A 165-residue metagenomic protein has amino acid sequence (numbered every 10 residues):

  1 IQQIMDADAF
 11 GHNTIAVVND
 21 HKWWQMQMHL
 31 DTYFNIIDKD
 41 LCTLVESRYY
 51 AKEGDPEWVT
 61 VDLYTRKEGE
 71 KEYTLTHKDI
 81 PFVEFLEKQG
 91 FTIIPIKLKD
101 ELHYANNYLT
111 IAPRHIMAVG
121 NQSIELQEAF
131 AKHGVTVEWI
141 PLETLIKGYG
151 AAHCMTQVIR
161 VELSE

Functional and structural regions predicted by a protein language model:
I1-E165: The feature marks the mature, well-folded catalytic cores of soluble enzymes
